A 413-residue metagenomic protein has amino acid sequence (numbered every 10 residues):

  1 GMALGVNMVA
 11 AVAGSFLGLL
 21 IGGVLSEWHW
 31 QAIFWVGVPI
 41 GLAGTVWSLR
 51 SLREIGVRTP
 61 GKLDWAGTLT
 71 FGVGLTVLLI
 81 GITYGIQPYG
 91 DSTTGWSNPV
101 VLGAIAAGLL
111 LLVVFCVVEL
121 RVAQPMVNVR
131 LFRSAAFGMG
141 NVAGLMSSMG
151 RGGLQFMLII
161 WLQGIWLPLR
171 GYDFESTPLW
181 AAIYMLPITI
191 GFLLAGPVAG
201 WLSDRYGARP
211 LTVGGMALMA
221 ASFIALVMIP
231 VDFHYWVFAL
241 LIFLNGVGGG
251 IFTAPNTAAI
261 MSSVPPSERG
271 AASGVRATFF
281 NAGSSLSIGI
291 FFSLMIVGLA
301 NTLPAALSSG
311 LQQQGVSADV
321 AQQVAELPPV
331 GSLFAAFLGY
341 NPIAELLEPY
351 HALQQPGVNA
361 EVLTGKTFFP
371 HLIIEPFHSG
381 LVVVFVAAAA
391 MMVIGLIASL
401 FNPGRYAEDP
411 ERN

Functional and structural regions predicted by a protein language model:
G1-V9: Cytoplasmic helix-loop-helix junction between adjacent transmembrane helices in 12-TM secondary transporters
M8-V9, A13-L17, I21-G23, G144-L145 (+3 more regions): Small-residue-rich alpha-helical segments with characteristic i,i+4
V12, V38-T45, L112, V213 (+2 more regions): Small-residue-rich packing faces within the transmembrane alpha-helices of Major Facilitator Superfamily
I21-E27, I82, I86, L162-Q163 (+3 more regions): Interfacial helix-cap and linker-helix signal at transmembrane-aqueous boundaries of multi-pass secondary transporters
W28-M146, G150: Hydrophobic transmembrane-helix bundles of small-molecule transporters
W30, S51-E54, I86-Q87, V122-A123 (+5 more regions): Short helix-capping/hinge motifs at transmembrane helix termini and TM-loop junctions
S97-G103, L111, V122-T257, M261-S267 (+3 more regions): Transmembrane core module of solute transporters
A136, D204-G207, T212, M216 (+2 more regions): Transmembrane-helix exit segments and adjacent C-terminal regions of multi-pass membrane proteins
